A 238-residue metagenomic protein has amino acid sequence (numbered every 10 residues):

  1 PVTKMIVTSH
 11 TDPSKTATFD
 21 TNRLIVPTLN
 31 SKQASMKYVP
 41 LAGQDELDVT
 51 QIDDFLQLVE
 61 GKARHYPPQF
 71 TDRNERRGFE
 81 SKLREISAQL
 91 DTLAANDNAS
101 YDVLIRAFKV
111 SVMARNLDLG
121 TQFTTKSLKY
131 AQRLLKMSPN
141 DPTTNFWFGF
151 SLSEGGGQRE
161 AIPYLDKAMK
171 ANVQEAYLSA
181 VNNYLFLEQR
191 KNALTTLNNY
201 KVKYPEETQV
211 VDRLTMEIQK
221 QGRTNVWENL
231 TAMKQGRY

Functional and structural regions predicted by a protein language model:
P1-F55: Helical anchoring/docking segments at protein termini
R23, T28-N30, A34-E46, T195-Y238: Terminal, low-structured helical/coil segments at or just beyond the last alpha-helical repeat
Q44-D72, N98-L117, P142-T143: Amphipathic alpha-helical repeat scaffolds of TPR domains
D53-A63, L90-N98, R115, Q132-L135 (+3 more regions): A conserved position within tetratricopeptide repeats
R64, P68-K82, M113-G120, E154 (+2 more regions): Alpha-helix C-terminal capping/termination sites
E75-D97, F123-K136: Amphipathic alpha-helices of TPR/Sel1-like and other helical repeat/solenoid scaffolds
Q89, F123, Y130, Y164 (+2 more regions): Alpha-helical solenoid repeat scaffolds, predominantly canonical TPR units
Y101-Q189, V202: Alpha-helical adaptor scaffolds
